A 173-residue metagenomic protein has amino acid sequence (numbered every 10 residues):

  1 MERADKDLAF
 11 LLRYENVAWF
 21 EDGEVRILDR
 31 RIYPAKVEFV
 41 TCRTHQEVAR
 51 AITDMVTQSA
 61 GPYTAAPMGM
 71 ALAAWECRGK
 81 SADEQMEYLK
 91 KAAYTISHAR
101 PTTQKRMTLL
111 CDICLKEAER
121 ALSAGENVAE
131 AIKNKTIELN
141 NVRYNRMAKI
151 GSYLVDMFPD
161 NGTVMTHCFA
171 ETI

Functional and structural regions predicted by a protein language model:
M1-A49: Positively charged, low-complexity intrinsically disordered leader regions
R50-A99, Q104-I173: N-terminal active-site beta-alpha-beta segment that forms phosphate/nucleotide-binding and substrate-recognition loops
